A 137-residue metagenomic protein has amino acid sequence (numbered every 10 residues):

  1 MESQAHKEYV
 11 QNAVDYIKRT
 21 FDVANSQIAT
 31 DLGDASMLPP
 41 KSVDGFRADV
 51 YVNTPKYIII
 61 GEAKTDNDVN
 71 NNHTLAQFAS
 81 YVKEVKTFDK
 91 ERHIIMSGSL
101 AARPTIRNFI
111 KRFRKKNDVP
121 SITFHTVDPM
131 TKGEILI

Functional and structural regions predicted by a protein language model:
M1-A5, N25-K56: Active-site metal-binding core of divalent-cation-utilizing nuclease and nuclease-like domains
M1-T20, S26: Interdomain/boundary linker segments immediately adjacent to catalytic/signaling cores
K7-N12, N72-Y81, I106-K111: Well-ordered, non-membrane alpha-helical segments in soluble/globular domains
L38-S42, N67-N71, L100-R103: Acidic-and-aromatic substrate-binding clefts and catalytic sites of carbohydrate-active enzymes
V50-N71, Y81: Conserved catalytic cores of phosphodiester-cleaving nucleases, focusing on short active-site segments
E62-K64, I94-G98, H125: Conserved beta-strand segments of the P-loop GTPase G domain that flank and frequently precede/overlap
V85-N117: Nucleic-acid nuclease catalytic cores
F113-I137: Charged, structured surface patches that assemble and position nucleic-acid processing machinery
